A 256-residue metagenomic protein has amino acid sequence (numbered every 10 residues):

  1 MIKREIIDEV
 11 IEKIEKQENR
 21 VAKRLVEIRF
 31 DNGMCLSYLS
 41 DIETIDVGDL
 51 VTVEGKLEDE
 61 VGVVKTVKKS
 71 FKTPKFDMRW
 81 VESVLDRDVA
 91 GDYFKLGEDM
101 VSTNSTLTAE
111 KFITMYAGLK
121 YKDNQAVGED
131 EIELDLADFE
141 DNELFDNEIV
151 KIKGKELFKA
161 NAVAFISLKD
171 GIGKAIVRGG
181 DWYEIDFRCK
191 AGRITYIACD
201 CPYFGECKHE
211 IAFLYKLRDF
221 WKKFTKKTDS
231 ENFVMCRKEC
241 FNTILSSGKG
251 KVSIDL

Functional and structural regions predicted by a protein language model:
I2-S102: Exposed beta-strand/loop interface patches that mediate assembly or binding
K23-M34, V47-L50, E54, R87 (+1 more regions): Long, low-complexity, compositionally biased intrinsically disordered regions
